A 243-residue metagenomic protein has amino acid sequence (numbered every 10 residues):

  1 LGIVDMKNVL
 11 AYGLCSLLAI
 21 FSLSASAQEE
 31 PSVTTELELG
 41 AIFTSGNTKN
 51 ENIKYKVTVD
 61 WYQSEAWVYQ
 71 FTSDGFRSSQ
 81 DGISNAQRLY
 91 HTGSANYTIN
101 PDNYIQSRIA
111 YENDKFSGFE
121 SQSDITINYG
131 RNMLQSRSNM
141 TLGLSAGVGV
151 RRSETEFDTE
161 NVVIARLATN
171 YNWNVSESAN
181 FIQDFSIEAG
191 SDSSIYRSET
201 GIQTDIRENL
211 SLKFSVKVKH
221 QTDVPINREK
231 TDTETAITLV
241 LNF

Functional and structural regions predicted by a protein language model:
L1-S32, N242-F243: Cleavable N-terminal export/targeting peptides
Q28-Q70: Short glycine/proline- and aromatic-enriched beta-strand/turn motifs that initiate or cap beta-hairpins
V33, E65-Q70, D102-I105, R137-M140 (+2 more regions): Repeated loop/turn-to-beta-strand initiation elements of outer-membrane beta-barrel proteins
L39-A41, F71-G75, G93, S107-Y111 (+5 more regions): Transmembrane beta-barrel strands of outer-membrane/channel proteins
A41-S45, G75-S79, Y111-K115, R131-M133 (+4 more regions): Transmembrane beta-strands of outer-membrane beta-barrel pores
F43-E51, Q80-A86, N113-S121, E154-N161 (+2 more regions): Solvent-exposed loop/turn segments connecting transmembrane beta-strands in outer-membrane beta-barrel proteins
W61-E65, I99-P101, G130-Q135, R152-E154 (+3 more regions): Outer-membrane beta-barrel proteins
T126, I202-D205, T231-F243: Outer-membrane beta-barrel "beta-signal"
